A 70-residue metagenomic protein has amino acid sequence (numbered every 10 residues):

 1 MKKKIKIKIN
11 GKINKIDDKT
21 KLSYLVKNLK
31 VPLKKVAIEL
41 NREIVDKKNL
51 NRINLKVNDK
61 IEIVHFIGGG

Functional and structural regions predicted by a protein language model:
M1-G69: Ubiquitin-like/PB1-type beta-grasp interaction modules and other compact soluble beta-rich domains
